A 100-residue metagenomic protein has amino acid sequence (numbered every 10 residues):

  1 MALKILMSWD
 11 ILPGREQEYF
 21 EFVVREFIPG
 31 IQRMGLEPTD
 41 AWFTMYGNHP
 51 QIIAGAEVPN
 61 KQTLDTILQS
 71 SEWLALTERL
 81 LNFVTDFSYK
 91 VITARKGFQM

Functional and structural regions predicted by a protein language model:
A2-L3, G35-L36, I52: Short, flexible segments with low predicted structural confidence
L3-D10: Active-site-flanking beta-strand signature of metal-NTP-handling nucleotidyl enzymes and homologous cyclase-like
D10-F22: Short, surface-exposed ligand-recognition loops at beta-strand->loop->(often short) alpha-helix junctions that present
V24-T39, E57-I92: An amphipathic, aromatic/His-enriched active-site/gating alpha helix that lines ligand/cofactor pockets
A41-T44: Short, solvent-exposed loop/turn elements at beta->coil junctions and helix N-caps that rim active or binding pockets
Y46-P50: Short acidic/glycine-enriched loop/turn segments that link adjacent beta-strands
I92-M100: Short, low-order "capping/linker" segments at domain edges
